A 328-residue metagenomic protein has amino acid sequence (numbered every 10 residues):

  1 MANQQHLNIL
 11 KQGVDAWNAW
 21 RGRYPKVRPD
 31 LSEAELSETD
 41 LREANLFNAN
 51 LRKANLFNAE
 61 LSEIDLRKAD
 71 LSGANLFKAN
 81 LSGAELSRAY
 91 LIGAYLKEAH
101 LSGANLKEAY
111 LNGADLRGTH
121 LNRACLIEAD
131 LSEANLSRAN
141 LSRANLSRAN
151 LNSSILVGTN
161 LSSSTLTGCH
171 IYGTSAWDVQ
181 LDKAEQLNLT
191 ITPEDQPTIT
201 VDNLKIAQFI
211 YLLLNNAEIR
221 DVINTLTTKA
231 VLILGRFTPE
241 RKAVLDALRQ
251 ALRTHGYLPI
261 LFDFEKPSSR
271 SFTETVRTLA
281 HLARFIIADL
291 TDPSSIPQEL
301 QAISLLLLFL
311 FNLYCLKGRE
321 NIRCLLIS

Functional and structural regions predicted by a protein language model:
M1-K26, N216-I223: The feature captures the LRR N-terminal capping module
N8, A16, R21-A207: Tandem repeat scaffolds
R23, K205-A283, S304: Conserved N-terminal substructure of TIR/SEFIR domains
D182, E265-P267, K317: Short, solvent-exposed coil/turn elements at secondary-structure transition points
G235, D263, L290-T291, C315: Active-site proximal loops enriched in glycine and acidic residues that flank catalytic Cys/His/Asp and coordinate
L282, D292-S328: Cross-kingdom TIR/SEFIR domain
